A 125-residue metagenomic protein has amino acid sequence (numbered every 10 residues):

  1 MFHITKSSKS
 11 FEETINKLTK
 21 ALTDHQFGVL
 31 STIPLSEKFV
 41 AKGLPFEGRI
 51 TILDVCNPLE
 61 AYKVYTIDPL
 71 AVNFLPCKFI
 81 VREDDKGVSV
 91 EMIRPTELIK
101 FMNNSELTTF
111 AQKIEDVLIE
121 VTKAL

Functional and structural regions predicted by a protein language model:
M1-V29: Terminal, regulation- and interaction-focused segments at domain boundaries
S7-S8, V55, M92: Hydrophobic residues in beta-strands and at strand termini
N16-K17, P34, I67, V117: Short Gly/charged-rich anion-binding patches and loops
P34-I80: Compact, glycine-rich, soluble single-domain proteins
C77-N103: Beta-strand/loop substructures that line and gate deep hydrophobic ligand-binding cavities in soluble
F101-L125: Well-ordered alpha/beta subsegment
